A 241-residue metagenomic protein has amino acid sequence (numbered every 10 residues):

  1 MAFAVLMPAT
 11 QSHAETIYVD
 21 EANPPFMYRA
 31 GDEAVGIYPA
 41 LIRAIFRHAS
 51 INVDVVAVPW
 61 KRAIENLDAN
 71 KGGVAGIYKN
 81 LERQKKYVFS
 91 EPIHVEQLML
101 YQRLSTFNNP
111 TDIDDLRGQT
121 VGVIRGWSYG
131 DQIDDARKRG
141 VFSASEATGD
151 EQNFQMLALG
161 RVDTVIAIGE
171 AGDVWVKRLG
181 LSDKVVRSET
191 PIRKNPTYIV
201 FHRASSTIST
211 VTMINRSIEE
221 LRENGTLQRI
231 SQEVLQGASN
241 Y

Functional and structural regions predicted by a protein language model:
M7-A14: Sec/Tat signal peptide C-region and signal peptidase I cleavage site
A14-K85, E146, N224, E233-V234: Extracytoplasmic small-molecule ligand-binding "clamshell" domains of the periplasmic binding protein/Venus flytrap
I17, P24, D32-A44, L104-R139 (+2 more regions): Bilobed "Venus flytrap"/periplasmic-binding protein-like clamshell domains and structurally analogous long
D20-A22, E96-L98, L179-R216, G237-Y241: Periplasmic-binding protein-like
P39-H48, D114, Q119-T120, W127 (+1 more regions): Extended ligand-binding regions for polar small-molecule ligands
I42-I51, E91-P92, D115-R117, S128-T148 (+2 more regions): Ligand-binding cleft/hinge of the Venus flytrap
R43, D54-D115, W127-Y129, E189-I192: Acidic, polar ligand-binding/catalytic clefts
K61-G72, V88, D114-D115, E151-E170 (+1 more regions): Short helices/loops that flank or line small-molecule/ion binding pockets
